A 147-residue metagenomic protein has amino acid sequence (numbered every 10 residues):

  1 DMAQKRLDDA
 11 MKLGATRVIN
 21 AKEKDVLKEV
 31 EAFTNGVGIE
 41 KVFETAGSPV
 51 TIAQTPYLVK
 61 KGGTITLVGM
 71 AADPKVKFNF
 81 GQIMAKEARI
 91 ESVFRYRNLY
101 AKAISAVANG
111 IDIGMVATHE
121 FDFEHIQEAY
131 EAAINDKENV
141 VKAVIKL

Functional and structural regions predicted by a protein language model:
D1-Q54: Adenosine-nucleotide cofactor-binding segment
A3, A71, Y96: Residues in the short beta-alpha loop(s) of Rossmann-like NAD(P)-binding domains
I19, E40-T45, V68-G69, S92-V93 (+1 more regions): Glycine- and other small-residue-rich loops at beta-strand/loop junctions that grip anionic moieties
A53-Y57, R97, A101-L147: C-terminal hydrophobic helical "lid"/dimerization subdomain of Rossmann-like NAD(P)H-dependent oxidoreductases
V59-K61: Helix-to-beta-strand junctions that scaffold the AdoMet/dcAdoMet cofactor pocket in Class I SAM-dependent enzymes
G63-T64, A88: Glycine-centered, small-residue-biased loops immediately flanking beta-strands in adenine/cofactor-binding cores
G69-E87, A103-S105: Rossmann-fold NAD(P)-binding glycine/threonine-rich loop
